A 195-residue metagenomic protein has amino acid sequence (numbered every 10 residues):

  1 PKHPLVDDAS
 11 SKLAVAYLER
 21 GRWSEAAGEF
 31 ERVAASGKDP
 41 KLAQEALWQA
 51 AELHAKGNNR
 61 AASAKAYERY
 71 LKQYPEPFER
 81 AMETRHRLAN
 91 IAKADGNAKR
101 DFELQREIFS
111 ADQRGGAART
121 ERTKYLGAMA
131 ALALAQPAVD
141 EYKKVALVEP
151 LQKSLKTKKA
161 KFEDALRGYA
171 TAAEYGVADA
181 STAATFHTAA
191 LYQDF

Functional and structural regions predicted by a protein language model:
P1-F195: Acidic, polar-rich low-complexity tracts and alpha-helical solenoid repeat scaffolds
